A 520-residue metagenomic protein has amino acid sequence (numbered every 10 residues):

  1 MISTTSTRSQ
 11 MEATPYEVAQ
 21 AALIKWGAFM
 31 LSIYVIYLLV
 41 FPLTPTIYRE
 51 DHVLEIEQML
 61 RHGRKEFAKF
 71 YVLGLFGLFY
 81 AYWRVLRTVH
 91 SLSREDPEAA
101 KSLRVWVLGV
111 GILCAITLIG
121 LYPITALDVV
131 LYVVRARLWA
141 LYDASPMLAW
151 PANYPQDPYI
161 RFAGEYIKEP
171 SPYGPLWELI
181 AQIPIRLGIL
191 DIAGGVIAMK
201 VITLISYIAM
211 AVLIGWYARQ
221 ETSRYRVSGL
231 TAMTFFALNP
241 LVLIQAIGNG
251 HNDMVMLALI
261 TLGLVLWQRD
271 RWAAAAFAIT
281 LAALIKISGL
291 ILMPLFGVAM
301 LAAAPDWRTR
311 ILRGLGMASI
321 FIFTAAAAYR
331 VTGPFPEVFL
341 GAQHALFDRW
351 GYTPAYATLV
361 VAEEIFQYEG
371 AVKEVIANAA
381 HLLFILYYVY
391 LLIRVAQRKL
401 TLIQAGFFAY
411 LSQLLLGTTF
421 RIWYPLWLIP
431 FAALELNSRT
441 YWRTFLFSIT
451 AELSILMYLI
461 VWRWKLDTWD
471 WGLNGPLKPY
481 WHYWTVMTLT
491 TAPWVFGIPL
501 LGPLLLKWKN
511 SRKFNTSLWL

Functional and structural regions predicted by a protein language model:
I2-G74, A302, L312, M317 (+4 more regions): Transmembrane helical bundles and short interhelical boundary loops of multi-pass, membrane-embedded
A28, F76-T88, I197-S223, L257-A258 (+1 more regions): Transmembrane-helix motifs of polytopic, lipid-linked glycan transferases
F67-V72, P175, L179, I189-A209 (+1 more regions): Loop-to-helix entry region of an early transmembrane alpha helix in multi-pass inner-membrane enzymes
A99-K200, L204: Intramembrane catalytic core of multi-pass membrane enzymes that act on lipidic substrates
K101-V107, I214-N239: Transmembrane-helix signature of polytopic, membrane-embedded enzymes that assemble or transfer cell-envelope glycans
G111, A232-A237, I279, A283: Short helix- or helix-capping micro-motifs that position conserved polar/aromatic residues at function-defining sites
A209-L213, I244, V255-R271, Y410: Specific aromatic-rich, kink-prone transmembrane helix
R226, L230, T261, L266-L281 (+1 more regions): Short hydrophobic alpha-helices at membrane interfaces in multi-pass membrane enzymes
